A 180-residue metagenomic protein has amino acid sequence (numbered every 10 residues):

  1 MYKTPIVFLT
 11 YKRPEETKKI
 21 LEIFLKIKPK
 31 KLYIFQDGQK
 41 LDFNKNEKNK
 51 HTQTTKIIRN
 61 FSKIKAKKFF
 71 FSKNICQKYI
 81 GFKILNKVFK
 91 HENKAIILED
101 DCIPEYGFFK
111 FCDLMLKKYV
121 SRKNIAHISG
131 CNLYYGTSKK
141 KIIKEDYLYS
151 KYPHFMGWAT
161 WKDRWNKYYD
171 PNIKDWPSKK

Functional and structural regions predicted by a protein language model:
M1-L98, C102-K180: Peripheral/terminal regions associated with large enzymatic or DNA-binding modules
